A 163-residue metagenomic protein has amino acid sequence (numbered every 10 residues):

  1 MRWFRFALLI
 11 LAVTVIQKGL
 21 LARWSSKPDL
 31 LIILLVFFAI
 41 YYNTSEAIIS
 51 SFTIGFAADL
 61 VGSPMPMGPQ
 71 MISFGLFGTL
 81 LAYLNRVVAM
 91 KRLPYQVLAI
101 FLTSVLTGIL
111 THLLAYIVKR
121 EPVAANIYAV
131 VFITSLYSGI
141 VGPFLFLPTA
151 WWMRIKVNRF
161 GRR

Functional and structural regions predicted by a protein language model:
M1-R163: Terminal, non-globular segments
